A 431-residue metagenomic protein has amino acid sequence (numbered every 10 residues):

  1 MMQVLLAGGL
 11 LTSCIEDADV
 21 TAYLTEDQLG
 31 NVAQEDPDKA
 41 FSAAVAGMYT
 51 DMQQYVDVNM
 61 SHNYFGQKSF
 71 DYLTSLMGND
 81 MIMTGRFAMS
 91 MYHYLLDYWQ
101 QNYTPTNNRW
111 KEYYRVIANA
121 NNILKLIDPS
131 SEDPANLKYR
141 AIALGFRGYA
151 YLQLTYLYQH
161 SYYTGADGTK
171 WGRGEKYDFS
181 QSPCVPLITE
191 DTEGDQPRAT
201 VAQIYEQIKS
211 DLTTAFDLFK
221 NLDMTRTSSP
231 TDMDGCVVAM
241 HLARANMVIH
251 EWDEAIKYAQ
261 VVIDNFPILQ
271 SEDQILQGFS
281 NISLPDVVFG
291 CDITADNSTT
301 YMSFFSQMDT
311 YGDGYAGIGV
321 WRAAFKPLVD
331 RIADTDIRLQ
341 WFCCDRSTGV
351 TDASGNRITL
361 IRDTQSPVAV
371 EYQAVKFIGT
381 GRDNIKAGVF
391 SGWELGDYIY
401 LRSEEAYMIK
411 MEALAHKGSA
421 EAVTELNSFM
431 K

Functional and structural regions predicted by a protein language model:
M1-T12: Sec-dependent bacterial lipoprotein signal peptides
C14-D71, G319-V320, L328, I332-D334 (+2 more regions): Membrane-proximal, proline-rich intrinsically disordered regions
V56, D232, E254-I399, S403: Hydrophobic-face positions in mid-chain alpha helices that act as interaction patches
N63-D71, Y158-Q181, N221-S303: Short, surface-exposed recognition loops and adjoining beta-strand edges that mediate ligand/DNA contacts, enriched
R86-S161, A199, D217-F219, A387 (+2 more regions): Conserved, well-structured interaction surfaces
I117-A120, Y205, L212, A259 (+1 more regions): Inward-facing hydrophobic residues that define packing positions of alpha-helical scaffold repeats
Y205, W252, S419-A420: TPR-repeat structural position
